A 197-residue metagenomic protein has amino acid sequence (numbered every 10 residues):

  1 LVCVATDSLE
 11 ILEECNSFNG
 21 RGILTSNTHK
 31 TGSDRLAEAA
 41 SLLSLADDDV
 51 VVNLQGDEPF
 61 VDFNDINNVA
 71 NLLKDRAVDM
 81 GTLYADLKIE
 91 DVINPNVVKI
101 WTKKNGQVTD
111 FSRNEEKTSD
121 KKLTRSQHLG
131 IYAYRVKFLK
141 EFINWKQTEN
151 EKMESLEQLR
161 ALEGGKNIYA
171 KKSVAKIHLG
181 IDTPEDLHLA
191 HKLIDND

Functional and structural regions predicted by a protein language model:
L1-V2, N167: Residues at the starts of beta-strands that form the adenosine-phosphate
C3, L9-L54, E58-N71: Short phosphate-binding loop-to-helix
T6-D7, V61, Y134, D182: A conserved hydrophobic position in a structured secondary element of the catalytic/binding core that shapes
D47-D48, D75-D79, K166: Short, high-confidence coil segments that cap the C-terminus of an alpha-helix and link into the following beta-strand
V61-T148: Conserved core of the sugar-phosphate nucleotidyltransferase
L123-D197: Conserved alpha/beta core of the MobA/IspD/sugar-nucleotide pyrophosphorylase nucleotidyltransferase superfamily
